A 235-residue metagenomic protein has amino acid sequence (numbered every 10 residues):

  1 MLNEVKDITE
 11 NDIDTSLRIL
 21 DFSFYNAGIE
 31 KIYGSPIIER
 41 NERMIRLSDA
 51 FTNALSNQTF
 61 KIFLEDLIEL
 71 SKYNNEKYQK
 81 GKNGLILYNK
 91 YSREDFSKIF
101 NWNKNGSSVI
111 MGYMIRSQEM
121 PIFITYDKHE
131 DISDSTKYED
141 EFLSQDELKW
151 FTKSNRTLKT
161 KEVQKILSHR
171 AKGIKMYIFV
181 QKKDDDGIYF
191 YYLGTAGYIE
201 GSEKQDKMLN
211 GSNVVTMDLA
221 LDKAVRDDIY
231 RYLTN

Functional and structural regions predicted by a protein language model:
M1, K82-Y189: Acidic, glycine-rich low-complexity segments with interspersed aromatic residues
M1-L70, K77: C-terminal helical accessory/scaffold domains
I29-E30, I38, L143, E147 (+2 more regions): Short linear sequence elements within intrinsically disordered, low-complexity coil regions
E30, P36, N83-I86, S108 (+4 more regions): Compositionally biased, intrinsically disordered low-complexity regions
E39-R40, L47-D49, T59-G112: N-terminal subdomain
K183-N235: Compact mixed alphabeta submodule
